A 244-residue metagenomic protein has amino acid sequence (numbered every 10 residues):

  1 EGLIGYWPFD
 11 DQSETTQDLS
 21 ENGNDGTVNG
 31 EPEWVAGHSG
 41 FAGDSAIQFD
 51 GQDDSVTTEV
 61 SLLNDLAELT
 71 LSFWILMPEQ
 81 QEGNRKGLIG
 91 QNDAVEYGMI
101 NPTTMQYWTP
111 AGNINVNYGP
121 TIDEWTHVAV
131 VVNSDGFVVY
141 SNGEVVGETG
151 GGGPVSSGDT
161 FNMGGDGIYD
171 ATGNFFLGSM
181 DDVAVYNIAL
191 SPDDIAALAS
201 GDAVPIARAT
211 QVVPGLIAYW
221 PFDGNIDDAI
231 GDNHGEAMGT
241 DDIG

Functional and structural regions predicted by a protein language model:
I4, T16, N29, D50-Q106 (+7 more regions): Extracellular glycan-recognition modules
F9-A36, P192-A197, P221-G244: Short, tryptophan-glycine- and acidic/Ser/Thr-enriched carbohydrate-recognition patches
H38-D53: Short carbohydrate-recognition loop motifs
M105-H127: Short, aromatic/His-centered strand-loop micro-motif at the edge of beta-sheets
E124-V138: Localized edge beta-strand/strand-to-loop motifs within extracellular or lumenal beta-rich domains
T149-S179: Flexible glycan-contacting loops in extracellular carbohydrate-active proteins
